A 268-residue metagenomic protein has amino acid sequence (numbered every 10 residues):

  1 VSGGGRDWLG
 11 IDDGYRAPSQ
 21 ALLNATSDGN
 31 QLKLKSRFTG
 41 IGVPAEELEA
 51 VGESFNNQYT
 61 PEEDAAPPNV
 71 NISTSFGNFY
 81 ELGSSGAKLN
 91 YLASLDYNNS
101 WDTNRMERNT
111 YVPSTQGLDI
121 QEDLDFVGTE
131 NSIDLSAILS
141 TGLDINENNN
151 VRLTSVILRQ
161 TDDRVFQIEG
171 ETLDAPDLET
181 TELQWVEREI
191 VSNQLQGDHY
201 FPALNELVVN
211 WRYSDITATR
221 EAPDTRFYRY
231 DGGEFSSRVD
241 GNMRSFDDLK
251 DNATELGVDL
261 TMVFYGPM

Functional and structural regions predicted by a protein language model:
V1, L95-W101, I157-T161, F201 (+4 more regions): Transmembrane beta-strands of outer-membrane beta-barrel pores
S2-A65, F235-G241: Flexible glycine-rich, low-complexity coil/linker segments exposed to the extracellular/periplasmic environment
L34-F166, E189-N193: Transmembrane beta-barrel wall of Gram-negative outer-membrane proteins
Y59-E62, L118-V127, P176-Q184, Q196 (+2 more regions): Extracellular loop and loop/strand-boundary signature of outer-membrane beta-barrel proteins
S73-S75, I138, E182, S192-Q196 (+1 more regions): Membrane-embedded beta-strand positions in outer-membrane beta-barrel channels/transporters
E81-N90, E147-N148, F201-V208, V263-M268: Short loop/turn motifs that connect adjacent beta-strands in outer-membrane beta-barrel proteins
N104-Q116, Q167-D177, T225-F235: Flexible, surface-exposed loop regions and adjacent strand-edge segments of Gram-negative outer-membrane beta-barrel
G197, W211-T217, D224, E234-M268: Exposed, low-structure sequence patches enriched in small/polar residues
